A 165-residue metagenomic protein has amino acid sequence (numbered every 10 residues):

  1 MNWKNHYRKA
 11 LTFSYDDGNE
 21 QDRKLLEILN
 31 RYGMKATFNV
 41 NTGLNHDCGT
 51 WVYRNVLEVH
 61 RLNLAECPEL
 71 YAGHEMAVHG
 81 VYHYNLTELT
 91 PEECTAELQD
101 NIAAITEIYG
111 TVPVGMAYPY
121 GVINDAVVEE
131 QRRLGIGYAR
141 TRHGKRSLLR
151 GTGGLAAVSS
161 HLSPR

Functional and structural regions predicted by a protein language model:
M1-F13: N-terminal pre-catalytic segment of deacetylase/amide-hydrolase enzymes
Y15-G18, G80: Active-site metal-binding loops of divalent metal-dependent hydrolases
D17-E20, P119-I123, P164: Short beta->alpha connector loops
D22, C94, L98, R165: Aromatic/hydrophobic pocket-lining residues that form the small-molecule binding cavity in soluble enzyme cores
K24-I28, A126-E130: A short acidic, amphipathic alpha-helical/loop segment
Y32-V127, G137, K145-A157: Metal-dependent polysaccharide deacetylase catalytic core of the NodB/CE4 family, i.e., the active-site-bearing domain
